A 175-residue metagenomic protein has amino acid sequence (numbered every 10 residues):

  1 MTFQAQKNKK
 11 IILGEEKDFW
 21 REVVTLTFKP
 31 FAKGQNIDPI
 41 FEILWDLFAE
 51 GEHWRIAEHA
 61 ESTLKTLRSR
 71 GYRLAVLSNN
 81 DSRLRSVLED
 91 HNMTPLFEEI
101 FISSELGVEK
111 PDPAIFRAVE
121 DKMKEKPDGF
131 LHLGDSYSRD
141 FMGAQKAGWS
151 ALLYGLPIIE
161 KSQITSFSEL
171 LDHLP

Functional and structural regions predicted by a protein language model:
M1-S62, S69-R70: N-terminal helical cap/lid subdomain that shapes the substrate entry/recognition surface in HAD-like hydrolases
E16, G34-E42, E61, K65-R68 (+1 more regions): Asp-based, Mg2+/Mn2+-dependent phosphohydrolase catalytic module
